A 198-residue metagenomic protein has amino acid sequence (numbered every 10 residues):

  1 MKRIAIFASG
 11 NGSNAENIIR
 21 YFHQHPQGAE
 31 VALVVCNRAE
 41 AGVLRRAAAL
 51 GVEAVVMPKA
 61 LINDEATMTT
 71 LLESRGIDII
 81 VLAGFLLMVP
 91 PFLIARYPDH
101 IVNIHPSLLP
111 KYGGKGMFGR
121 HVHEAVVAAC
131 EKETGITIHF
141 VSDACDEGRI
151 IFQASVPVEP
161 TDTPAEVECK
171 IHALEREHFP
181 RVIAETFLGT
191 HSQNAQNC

Functional and structural regions predicted by a protein language model:
M1-C198: One-carbon transfer enzymes
